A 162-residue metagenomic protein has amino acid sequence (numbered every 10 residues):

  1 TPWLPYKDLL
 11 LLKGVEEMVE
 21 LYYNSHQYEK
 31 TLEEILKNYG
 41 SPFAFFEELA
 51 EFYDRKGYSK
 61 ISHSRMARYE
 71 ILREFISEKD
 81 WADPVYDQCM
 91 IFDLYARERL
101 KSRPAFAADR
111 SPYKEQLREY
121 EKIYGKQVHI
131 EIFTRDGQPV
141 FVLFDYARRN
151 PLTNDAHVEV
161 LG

Functional and structural regions predicted by a protein language model:
T1-F43: A structural motif corresponding to the C-terminal lobe/cap of the Radical SAM core domain
P2-P5, E47-A50, V142-F144: Intrinsically disordered, low-complexity segments used for protein-protein interactions
L21-Y22, N38, F52, G57 (+6 more regions): Intrinsically disordered, low-complexity N-terminal regions enriched in serine/proline/glycine with scattered basic
Q27-D80: An accessory alpha-helical subdomain
E51, Y58, I91, L100 (+1 more regions): Short linear sequence elements within intrinsically disordered, low-complexity coil regions
S62-R118, K122: Hydrophobic, aromatic-lined core segments that form the binding pocket/scaffold for planar heteroaromatic ligands
A107-G162: Charge-dense, extended regions
